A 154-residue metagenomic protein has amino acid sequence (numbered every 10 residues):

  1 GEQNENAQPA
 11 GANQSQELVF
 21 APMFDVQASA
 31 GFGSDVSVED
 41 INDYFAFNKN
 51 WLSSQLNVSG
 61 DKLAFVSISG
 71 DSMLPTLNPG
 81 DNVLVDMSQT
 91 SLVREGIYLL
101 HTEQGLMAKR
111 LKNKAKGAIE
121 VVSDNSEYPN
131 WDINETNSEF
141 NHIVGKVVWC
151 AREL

Functional and structural regions predicted by a protein language model:
G1-P79, W149-L154: Short, positionally conserved secondary-structure boundary motifs
P22, S67, M107-R110, I143-K146: Residues located in well-ordered beta-strands
L77, L92-V93: Short, well-ordered loop/turn sites that connect or cap secondary structure elements
L84-V85, L99: Hydrophobic beta-strand signal
H101-M107, E139-H142: Short coil-to-beta-strand transition motifs
K112-L154: Glycine- and charge-enriched low-complexity intrinsically disordered segments
